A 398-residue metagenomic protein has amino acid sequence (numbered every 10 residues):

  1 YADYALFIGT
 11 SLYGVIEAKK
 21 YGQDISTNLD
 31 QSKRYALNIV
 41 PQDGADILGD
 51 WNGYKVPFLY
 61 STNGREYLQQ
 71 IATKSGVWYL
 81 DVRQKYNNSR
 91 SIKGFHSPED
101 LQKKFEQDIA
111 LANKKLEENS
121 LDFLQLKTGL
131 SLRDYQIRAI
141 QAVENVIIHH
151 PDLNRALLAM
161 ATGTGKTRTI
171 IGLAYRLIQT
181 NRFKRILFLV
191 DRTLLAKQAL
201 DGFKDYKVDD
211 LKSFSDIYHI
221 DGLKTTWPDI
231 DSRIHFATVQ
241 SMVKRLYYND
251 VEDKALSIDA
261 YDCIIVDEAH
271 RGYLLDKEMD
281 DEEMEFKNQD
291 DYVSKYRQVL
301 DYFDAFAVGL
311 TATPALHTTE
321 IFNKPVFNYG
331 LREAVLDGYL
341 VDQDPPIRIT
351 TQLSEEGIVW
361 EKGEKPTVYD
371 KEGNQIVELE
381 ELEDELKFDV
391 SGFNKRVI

Functional and structural regions predicted by a protein language model:
Y1-T164, R168-R185, V190, L194 (+6 more regions): ATP-dependent helicase/translocase motor core
Y13, Y21-Q23, R65-L68, T193-L195 (+5 more regions): Conserved nucleotide-binding/hydrolysis micro-motifs of P-loop NTPases
I39, L48-D50, P57, I217-Y218 (+3 more regions): Phosphate/diphosphate-binding loops
Y60-S61, H235-T238, I265, A305-T311: Structural recognition of the conserved hydrophobic beta-strand(s) that form the central parallel beta-sheet of P-loop
A161-T162, H270-R271, N288-T318, G338: Conserved helicase ATPase motor motifs in RecA-like P-loop NTPase domains
K207-Y248: Inter-Walker segment of RecA-like/P-loop motor cores
I234-K295: Conserved RecA-like ASCE ATPase "motif II neighborhood" in helicase/translocase motors
T319-I398: Interdomain helical connector at the RecA1-RecA2 junction of SF1/SF2 helicase-like NTPases
